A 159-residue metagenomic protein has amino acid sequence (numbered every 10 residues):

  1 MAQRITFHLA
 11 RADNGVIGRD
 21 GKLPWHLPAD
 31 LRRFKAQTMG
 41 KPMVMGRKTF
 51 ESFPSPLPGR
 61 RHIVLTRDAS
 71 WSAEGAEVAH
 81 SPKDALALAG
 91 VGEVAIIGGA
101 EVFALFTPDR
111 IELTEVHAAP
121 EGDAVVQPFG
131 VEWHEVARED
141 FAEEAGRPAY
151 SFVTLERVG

Functional and structural regions predicted by a protein language model:
A2, H8-P42, R47-G159: Flexible, gly/pro- and Lys/Arg-enriched active-site loops
